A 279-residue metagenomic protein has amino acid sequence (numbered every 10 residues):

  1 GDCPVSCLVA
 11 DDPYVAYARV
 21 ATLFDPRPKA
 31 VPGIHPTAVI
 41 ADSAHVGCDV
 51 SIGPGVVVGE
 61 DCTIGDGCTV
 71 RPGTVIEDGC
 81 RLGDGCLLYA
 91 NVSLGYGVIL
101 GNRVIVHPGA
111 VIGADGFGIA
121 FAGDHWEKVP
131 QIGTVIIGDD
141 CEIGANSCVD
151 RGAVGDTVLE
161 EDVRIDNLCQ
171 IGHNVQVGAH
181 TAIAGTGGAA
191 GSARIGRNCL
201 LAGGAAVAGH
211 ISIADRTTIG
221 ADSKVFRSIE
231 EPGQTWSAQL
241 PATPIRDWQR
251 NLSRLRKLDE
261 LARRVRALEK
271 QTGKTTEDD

Functional and structural regions predicted by a protein language model:
V5, L87-I137, C141-D278: Glycine-rich hexapeptide-repeat left-handed beta-helix
V5-T69, I105, V111, F117 (+2 more regions): Extended, small-residue-rich solenoid/repeat segments and analogous flexible loops that form exposed scaffolds
I40-C48, I76-G85, A189, R194-I195 (+1 more regions): Short secondary-structure transition/capping segments
A41, G53, G59, R71 (+5 more regions): A structural connector/turn signal
T63-N91: Conserved CoA-thioester-binding segment of acyl-CoA-metabolizing enzymes
